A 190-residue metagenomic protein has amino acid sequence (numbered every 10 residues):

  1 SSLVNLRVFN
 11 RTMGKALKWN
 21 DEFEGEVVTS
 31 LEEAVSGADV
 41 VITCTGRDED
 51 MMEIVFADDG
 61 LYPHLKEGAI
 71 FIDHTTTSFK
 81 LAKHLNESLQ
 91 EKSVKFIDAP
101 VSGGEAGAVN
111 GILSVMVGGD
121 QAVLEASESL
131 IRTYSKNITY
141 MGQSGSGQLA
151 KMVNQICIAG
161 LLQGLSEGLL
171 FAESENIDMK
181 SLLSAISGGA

Functional and structural regions predicted by a protein language model:
S1-T43, T75, E105: NAD(P)+-binding Rossmann beta1-loop-alpha1 motif at the extreme N-terminus of oxidoreductases
S2-L3, S93, N176: Glycine-centered short loops/turns at secondary-structure junctions
N5, E24-E26, I70, K95 (+1 more regions): Conserved beta-strand segments of alpha/beta enzyme cores
R7, G14-K18, A82-N86, K92 (+1 more regions): Catalytic-core regions of core metabolic enzymes, especially those transforming organic acids/acyl-group intermediates
L31-S36, V40-V41, D48-L113: Rossmann-like NAD(P)(H) cofactor-binding subdomain of soluble oxidoreductases
T77-I156: Rossmann-fold dinucleotide-binding core
S146-A190: Helical "substrate-binding/catalytic lid" subdomain of Rossmann-like NAD(P)-dependent dehydrogenases/reductases
